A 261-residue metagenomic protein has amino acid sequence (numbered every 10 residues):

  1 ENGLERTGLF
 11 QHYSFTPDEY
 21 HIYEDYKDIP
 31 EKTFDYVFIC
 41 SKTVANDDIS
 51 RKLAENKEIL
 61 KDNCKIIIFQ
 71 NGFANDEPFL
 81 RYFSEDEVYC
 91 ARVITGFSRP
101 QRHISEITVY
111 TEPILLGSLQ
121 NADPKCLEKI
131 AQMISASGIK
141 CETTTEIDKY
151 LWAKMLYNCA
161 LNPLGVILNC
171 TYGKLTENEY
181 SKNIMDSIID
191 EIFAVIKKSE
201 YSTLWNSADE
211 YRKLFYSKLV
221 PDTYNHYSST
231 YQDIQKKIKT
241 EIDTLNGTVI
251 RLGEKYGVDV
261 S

Functional and structural regions predicted by a protein language model:
E1-F15: Glycine-rich phosphate-binding loop and adjoining beta1-alpha1-beta2 segment of Rossmann-like nucleotide-binding folds
E5-L9, S84-E85, S105-V109, C159-L161: Short, hinge-like loop/turn segments at secondary-structure boundaries
Y13-I104: Rossmann-like NAD(P)(H) cofactor-binding subdomain of soluble oxidoreductases
K32, F69-Y150, K154: Rossmann-fold dinucleotide-binding core
F34, N46, N75-D76, L127 (+4 more regions): A general structural signal for well-ordered alpha-helical segments in protein cores
D35, K57-L60, I104-L115, V166-E177 (+1 more regions): Helix-loop-beta segment of a Rossmann-like dinucleotide-binding subdomain
S135-A136, D186-S261: NAD(P)-dependent Rossmann-like dehydrogenase/reductase catalytic/cofactor-binding core
D148-T176, Y180-F193, V220: Active-site-proximal catalytic alpha-helix in oxidoreductases
